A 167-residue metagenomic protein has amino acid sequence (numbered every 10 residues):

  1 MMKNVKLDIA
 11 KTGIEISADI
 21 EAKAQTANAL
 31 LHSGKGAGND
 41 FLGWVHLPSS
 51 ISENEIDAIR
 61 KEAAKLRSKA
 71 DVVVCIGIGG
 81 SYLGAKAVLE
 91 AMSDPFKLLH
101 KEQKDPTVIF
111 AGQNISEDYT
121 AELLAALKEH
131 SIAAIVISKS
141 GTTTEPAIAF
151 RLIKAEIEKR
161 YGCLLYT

Functional and structural regions predicted by a protein language model:
M1-R67: Extended, charge-enriched "interface" segments that sit outside catalytic cores
G43-H46, C163, T167: Intrinsically disordered, low-complexity regions enriched in small/polar residues
A64-L165: Glycine-rich phosphate-binding loops that contact phosphosugars or nucleotide phosphates
